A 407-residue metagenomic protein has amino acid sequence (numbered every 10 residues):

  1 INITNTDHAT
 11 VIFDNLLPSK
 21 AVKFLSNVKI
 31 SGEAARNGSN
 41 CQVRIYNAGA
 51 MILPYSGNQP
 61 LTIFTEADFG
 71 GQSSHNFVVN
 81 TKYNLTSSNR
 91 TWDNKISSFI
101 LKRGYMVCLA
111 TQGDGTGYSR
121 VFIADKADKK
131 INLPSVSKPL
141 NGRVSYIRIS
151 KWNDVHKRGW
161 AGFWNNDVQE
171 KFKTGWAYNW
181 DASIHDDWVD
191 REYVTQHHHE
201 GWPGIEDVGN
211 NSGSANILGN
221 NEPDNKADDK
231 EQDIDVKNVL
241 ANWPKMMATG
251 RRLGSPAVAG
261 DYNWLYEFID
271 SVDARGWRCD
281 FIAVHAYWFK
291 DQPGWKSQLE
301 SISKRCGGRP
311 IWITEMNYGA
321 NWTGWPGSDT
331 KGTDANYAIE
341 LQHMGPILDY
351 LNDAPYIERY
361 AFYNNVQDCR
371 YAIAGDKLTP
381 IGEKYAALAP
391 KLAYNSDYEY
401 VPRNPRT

Functional and structural regions predicted by a protein language model:
I1-N15: Extracellular beta-strand repeat scaffolds in secreted/surface proteins
K20-A21, S26-R158, W164, V168-Q169 (+7 more regions): Compact beta-sheet-dominated domain cores in extracellular/mature segments
D68-F69, D114-G115, N165-N166, D181-H185 (+7 more regions): Solvent-exposed loop/turn segments at secondary-structure junctions within structured extracellular/periplasmic domains
H156-F163, T249-Y266, F281, G308-W322 (+1 more regions): Aromatic-lined carbohydrate-recognition surfaces of secreted/lumenal glycan-active proteins
W160-I217: N-terminal carbohydrate-binding/catalytic regions of secreted carbohydrate-active enzymes
N179, A215, N221, Y266-S303 (+2 more regions): Aromatic- and acid-rich polysaccharide-binding/catalytic face of secreted or lumenal carbohydrate-active enzymes
V189-Q196, G308, T323-K331, A335 (+2 more regions): Aromatic-rich peripheral "rim/lid" segments of glycoside hydrolase catalytic domains that contact and position glycan
I205-G209, V236-M246, L265-I269, W295-S303 (+2 more regions): Generic structural signal for well-ordered alpha-helices, preferentially at hydrophobic/aromatic core positions
